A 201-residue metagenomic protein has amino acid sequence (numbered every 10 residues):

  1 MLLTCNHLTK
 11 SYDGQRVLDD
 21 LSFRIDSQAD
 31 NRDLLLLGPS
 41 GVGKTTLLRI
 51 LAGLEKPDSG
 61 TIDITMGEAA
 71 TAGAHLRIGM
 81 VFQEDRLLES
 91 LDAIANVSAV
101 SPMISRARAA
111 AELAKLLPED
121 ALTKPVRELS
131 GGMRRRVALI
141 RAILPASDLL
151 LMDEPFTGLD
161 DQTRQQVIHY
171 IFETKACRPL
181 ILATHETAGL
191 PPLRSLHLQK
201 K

Functional and structural regions predicted by a protein language model:
A52: Helix-to-loop junction immediately C-terminal to a conserved catalytic motif
I64-E84, T174: ABC ATPase NBD coupling module
E84, S90-I104, R108: Q-loop/switch helix immediately C-terminal to the Walker
R106-A121: Conserved ABC ATPase "signature" region
P125-M133: Conserved ABC ATPase signature
L139: Hydrophobic anchor residue at the start of the ABC signature
P145, A176: Conserved signature/switch motifs of ABC ATPase nucleotide-binding domains
L150-E154: Catalytic Walker B motif of ABC-type/P-loop ATPase nucleotide-binding domains
